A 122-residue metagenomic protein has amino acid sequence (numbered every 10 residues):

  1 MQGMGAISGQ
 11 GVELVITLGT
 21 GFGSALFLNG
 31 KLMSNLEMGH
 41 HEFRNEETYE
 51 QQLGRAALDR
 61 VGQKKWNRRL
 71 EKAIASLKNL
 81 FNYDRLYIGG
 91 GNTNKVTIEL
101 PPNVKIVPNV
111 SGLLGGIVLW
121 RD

Functional and structural regions predicted by a protein language model:
Q2-T17, L26-D122: ATP-binding/phosphotransfer module of carbohydrate and carboxylate kinases, centering on a glycine-rich
